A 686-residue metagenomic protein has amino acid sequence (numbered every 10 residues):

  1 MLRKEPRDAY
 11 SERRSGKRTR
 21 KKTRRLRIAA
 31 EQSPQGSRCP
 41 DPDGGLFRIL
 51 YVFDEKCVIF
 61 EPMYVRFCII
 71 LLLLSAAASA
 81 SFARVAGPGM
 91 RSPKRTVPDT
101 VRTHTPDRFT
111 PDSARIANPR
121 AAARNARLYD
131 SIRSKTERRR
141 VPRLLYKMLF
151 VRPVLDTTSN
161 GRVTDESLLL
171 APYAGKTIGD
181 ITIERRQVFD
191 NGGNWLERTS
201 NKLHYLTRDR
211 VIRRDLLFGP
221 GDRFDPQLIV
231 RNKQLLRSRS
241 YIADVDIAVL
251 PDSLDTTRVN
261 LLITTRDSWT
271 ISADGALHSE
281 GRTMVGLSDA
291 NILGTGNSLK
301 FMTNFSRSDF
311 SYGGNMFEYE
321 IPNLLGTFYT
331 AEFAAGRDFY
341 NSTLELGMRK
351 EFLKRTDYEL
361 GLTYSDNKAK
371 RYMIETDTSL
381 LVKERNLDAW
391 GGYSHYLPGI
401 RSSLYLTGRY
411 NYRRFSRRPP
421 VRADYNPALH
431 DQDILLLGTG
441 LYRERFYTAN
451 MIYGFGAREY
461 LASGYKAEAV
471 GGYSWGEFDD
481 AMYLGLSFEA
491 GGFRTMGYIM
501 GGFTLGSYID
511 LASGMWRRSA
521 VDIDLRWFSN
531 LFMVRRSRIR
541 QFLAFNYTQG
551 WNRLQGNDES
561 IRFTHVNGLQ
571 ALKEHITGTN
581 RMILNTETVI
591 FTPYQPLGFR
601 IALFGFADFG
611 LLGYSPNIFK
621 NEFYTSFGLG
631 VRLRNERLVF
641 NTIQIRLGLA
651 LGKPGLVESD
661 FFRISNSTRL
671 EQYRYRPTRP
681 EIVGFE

Functional and structural regions predicted by a protein language model:
Y64, A83-P88, P93, I116-A122 (+3 more regions): C-terminal transmembrane beta-barrel domains of outer membrane proteins
Y64, V85-G286, M302-N304, M316-E318 (+3 more regions): Periplasmic polypeptide-binding modules associated with outer-membrane biogenesis and secretion
T177, T257-V259, W269-I271, T283 (+14 more regions): Outer-envelope beta-barrel architecture signal
V188-D190, T270-S272, N304-S308, P322-L324 (+16 more regions): Sequence/structural signature of outer-membrane beta-barrel proteins
L216, D267-S279, T283-R307, N315-E320 (+8 more regions): Transmembrane beta-strand segments that form the barrel wall of outer-membrane beta-barrel proteins
S279-T283, S311-N315, Y340-L344, L381-A389 (+7 more regions): Residues that define the transmembrane beta-barrel architecture of outer-membrane proteins
Y312-E318, T343-R349, G361-T363, R371-T378 (+7 more regions): Outer-membrane beta-barrel translocator domains and adjoining extracellular loop/strand segments of Gram-negative
E320-P427: Transmembrane beta-barrel wall of Gram-negative outer-membrane proteins
